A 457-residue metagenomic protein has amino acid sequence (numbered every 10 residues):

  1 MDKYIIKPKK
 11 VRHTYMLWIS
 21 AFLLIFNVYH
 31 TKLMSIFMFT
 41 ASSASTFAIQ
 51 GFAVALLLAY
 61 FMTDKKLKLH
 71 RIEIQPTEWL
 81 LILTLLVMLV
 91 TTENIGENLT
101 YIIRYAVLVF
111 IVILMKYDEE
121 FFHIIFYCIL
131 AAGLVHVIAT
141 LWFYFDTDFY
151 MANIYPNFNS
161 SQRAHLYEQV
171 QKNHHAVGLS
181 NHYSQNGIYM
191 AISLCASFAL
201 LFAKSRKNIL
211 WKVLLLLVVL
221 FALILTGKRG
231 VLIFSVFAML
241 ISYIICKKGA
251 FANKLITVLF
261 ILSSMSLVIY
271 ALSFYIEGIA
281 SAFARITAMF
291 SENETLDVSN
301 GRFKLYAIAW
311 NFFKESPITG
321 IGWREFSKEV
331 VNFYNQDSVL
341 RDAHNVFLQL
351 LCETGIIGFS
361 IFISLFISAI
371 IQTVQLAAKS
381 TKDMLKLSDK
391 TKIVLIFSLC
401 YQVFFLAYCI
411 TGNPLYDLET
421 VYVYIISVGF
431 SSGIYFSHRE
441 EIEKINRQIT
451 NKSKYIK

Functional and structural regions predicted by a protein language model:
M1-K65, T84-T91, F405-A407, I426: N-terminal signal-anchor transmembrane segment
L17-N27, W211-L217, N345, V374-T411 (+1 more regions): Loop-to-helix entry and N-terminal half of a specific, functionally important transmembrane alpha helix in multi-pass
Y29, F290-T354: Long extracytoplasmic/lumenal interhelical loops at the membrane interface of multi-pass membrane proteins
V54-L57, V236, L240, V394-K457: Transmembrane alpha-helices of multi-pass inner-membrane enzymes
L57, L85-L86, F126-S160, A164-K172 (+3 more regions): Alpha-helical transmembrane segments of multi-pass inner-membrane proteins
P76-T77, L240-I244, T354-F404, E440: Hydrophobic transmembrane alpha-helices and their immediate junctions
E78-I82, I95-Y117, H123-G133: Aromatic-anchored transmembrane helix interface
I138, Y144-T147, Y243-N293, W310-E315 (+1 more regions): A membrane-periplasm/extracellular boundary helix in multi-pass inner-membrane enzymes that assemble envelope glycans
